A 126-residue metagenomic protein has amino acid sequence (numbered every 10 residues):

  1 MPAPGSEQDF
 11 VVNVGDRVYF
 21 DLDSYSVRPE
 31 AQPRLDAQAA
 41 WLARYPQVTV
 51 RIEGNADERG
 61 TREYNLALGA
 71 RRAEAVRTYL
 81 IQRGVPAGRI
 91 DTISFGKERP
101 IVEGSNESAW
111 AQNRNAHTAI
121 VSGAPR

Functional and structural regions predicted by a protein language model:
M1-T49, G123-R126: Periplasmic peptidoglycan-binding/tethering modules of Gram-negative envelope proteins
S24, R62, E107: Generic anion/oxyanion-binding catalytic loop in active/binding sites
E30, R34-A37, E63, R71 (+2 more regions): Extracytoplasmic/secreted proteins, especially bacterial periplasmic and envelope-associated proteins
P46-N55, A70-I101, R114-R126: A non-catalytic structural micro-motif
E58: Acidic catalytic loop of the alpha/beta-hydrolase fold
V102-N106: Short beta-alpha junctions and helix-cap segments that line functional grooves
S108-Q112: A generic structural micro-feature
